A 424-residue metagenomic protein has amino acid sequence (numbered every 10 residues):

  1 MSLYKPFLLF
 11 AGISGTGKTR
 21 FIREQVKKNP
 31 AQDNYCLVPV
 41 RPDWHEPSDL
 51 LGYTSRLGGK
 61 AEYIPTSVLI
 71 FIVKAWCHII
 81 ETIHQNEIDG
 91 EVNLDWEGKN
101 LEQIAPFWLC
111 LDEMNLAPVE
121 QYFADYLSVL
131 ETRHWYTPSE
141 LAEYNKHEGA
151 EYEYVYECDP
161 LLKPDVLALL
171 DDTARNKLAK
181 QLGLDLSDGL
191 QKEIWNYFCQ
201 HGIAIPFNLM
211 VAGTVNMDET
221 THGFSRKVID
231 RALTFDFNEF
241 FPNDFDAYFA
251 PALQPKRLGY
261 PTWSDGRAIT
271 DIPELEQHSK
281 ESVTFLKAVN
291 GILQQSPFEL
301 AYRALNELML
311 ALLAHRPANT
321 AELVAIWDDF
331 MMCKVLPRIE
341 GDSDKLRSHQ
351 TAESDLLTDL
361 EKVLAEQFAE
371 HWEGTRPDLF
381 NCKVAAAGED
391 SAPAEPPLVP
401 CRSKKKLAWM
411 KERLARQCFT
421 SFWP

Functional and structural regions predicted by a protein language model:
M1-P424: C-terminal regulatory/interaction module of P-loop NTP-utilizing enzymes
